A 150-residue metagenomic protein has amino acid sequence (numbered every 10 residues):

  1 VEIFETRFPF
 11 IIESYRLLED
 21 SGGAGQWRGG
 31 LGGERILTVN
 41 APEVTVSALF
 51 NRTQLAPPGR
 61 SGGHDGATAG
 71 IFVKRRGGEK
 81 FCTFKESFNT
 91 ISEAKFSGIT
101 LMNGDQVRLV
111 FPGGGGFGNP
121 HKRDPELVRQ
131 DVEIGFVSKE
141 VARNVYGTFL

Functional and structural regions predicted by a protein language model:
V1-F84: Long, charge-dense accessory insertions within large macromolecular proteins
L37, G104-D105: Loop/turn positions that initiate beta-strands
R76, P112-G114: Short, ordered loop/turn segments at secondary-structure junctions
I91-F96: Short alpha-helix capping/helix-loop boundary micro-motifs
G114-R123: Short, Lys/Arg- and Gly-enriched loop/turn segments at beta-strand edges
K122, E126, Q130-L150: Helix-rich terminal scaffold detector
